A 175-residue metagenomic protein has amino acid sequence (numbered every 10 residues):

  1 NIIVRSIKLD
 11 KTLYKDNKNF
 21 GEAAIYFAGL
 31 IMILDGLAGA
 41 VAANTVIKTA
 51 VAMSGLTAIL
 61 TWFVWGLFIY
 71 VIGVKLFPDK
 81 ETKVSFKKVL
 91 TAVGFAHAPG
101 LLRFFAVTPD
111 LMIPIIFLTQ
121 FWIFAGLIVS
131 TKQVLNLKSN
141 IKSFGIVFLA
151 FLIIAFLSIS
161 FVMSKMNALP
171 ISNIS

Functional and structural regions predicted by a protein language model:
N1, N17-N19, N44, N136 (+3 more regions): Detector for Asparagine
N1-V84: Selected alpha-helical membrane-embedding segments in polytopic membrane proteins
G29, A40, I115-I116, L157-S158 (+1 more regions): Alpha-helix boundary/capping detector
M32, M53, M112, I123 (+1 more regions): Detector for methionine-enriched segments
G39-V46, A106-V107, V162-K165: Juxtamembrane "helix-exit" motif on the non-cytosolic side of transmembrane helices
Y70-S158: Hydrophobic alpha-helical transmembrane segments and adjacent short intramembrane/lumenal linkers of inner/organellar
F156-S175: Juxtamembrane boundary at the C-terminal end of a transmembrane helix
